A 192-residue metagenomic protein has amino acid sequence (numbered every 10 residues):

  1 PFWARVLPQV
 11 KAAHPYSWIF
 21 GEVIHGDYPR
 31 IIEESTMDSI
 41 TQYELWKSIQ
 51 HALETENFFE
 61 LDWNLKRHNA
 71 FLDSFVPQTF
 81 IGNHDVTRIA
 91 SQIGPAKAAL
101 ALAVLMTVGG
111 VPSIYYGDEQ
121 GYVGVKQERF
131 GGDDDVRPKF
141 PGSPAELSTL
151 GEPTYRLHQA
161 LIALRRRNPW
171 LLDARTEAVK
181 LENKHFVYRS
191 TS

Functional and structural regions predicted by a protein language model:
P1-P77, P95, V104, V123-A160 (+2 more regions): Active-site-proximal helices and loops of the catalytic beta/alpha 8
F20-G21, V111-D118, P169-R175: Acidic/polar loop patches that form or flank catalytic/metal-binding clefts of enzymes that bind anionic ligands
H25-D27, N83-T87, Q120-Y122: Solvent-exposed loop/turn segments at secondary-structure junctions within structured extracellular/periplasmic domains
I89-I93: Short, solvent-exposed helix-loop connector elements
A98-L100: Conserved interdomain hinge at the start of the Helicase C-terminal
T107: Conserved active-site segments centered on acidic
A178-S192: Carbohydrate-binding surface patches
